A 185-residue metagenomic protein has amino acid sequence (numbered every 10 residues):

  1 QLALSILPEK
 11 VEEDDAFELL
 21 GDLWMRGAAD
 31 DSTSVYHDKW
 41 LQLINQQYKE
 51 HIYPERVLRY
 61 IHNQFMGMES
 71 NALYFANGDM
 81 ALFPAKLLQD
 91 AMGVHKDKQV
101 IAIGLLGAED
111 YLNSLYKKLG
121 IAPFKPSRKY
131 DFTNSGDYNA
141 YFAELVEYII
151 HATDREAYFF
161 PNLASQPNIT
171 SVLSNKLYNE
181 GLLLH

Functional and structural regions predicted by a protein language model:
Q1-S70, F83, L87-H185: ER/secretory pathway lumenal C-terminal domains and tails of membrane proteins involved in glycoprotein biogenesis
F75-D79, I103-G104: Short His-Asn-centered micro-motif
